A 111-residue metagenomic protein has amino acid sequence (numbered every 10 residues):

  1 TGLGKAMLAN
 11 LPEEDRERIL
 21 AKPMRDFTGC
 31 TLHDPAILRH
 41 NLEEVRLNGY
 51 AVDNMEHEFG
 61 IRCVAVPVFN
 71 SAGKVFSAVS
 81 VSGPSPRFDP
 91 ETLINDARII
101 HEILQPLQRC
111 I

Functional and structural regions predicted by a protein language model:
T1-H57: Short, solvent-exposed recognition segments
L8, P12, H101-R109: Short amphipathic alpha-helical signal-transduction/dimerization elements
P23, C110-I111: Surface-exposed helix-capping loop/turn segments at secondary-structure junctions
G29-H33, Q105-C110: Bateman/CBS regulatory modules and CBS-like beta-alpha motifs in cytosolic regions of diverse proteins
H33-I103: Extended hydrophobic
